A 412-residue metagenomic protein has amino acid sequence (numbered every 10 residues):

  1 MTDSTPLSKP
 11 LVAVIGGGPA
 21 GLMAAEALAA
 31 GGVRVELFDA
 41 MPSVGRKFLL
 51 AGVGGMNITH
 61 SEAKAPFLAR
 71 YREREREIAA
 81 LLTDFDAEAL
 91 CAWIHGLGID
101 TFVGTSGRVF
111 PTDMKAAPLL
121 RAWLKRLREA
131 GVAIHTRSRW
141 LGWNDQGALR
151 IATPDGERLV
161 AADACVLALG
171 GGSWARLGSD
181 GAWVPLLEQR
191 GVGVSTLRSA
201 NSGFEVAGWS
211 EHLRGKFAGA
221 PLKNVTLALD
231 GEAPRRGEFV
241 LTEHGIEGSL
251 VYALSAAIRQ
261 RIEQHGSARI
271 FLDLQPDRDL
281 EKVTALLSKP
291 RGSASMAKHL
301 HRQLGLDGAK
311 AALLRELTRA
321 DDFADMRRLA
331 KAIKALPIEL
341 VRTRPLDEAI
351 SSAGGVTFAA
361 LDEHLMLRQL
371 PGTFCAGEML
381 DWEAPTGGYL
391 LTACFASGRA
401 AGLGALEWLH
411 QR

Functional and structural regions predicted by a protein language model:
P10-L37, A401, A405-L406: N-terminal Rossmann-like FAD-binding beta1-loop-alpha1 element of flavoenzymes
A13-I15, F38, W140, L159-S173 (+4 more regions): Short hydrophobic core segments
A29-V53: Glycine-rich FAD pyrophosphate-binding loop
A30-G31, S43, K64-P66, T83 (+9 more regions): Residue-level recognition of phosphate/Mg2+-coordinating polar/acidic sites in nucleotide-handling active sites
I78-D86, S106-K125, W174-S179, V206-G208 (+1 more regions): Short beta-strand to alpha-helix junction loop
T136-A148: A conserved short coil-to-beta-strand element within the FAD-binding core of flavoproteins
A164-S210: Glycine-rich loop(s) and the adjacent beta-strand/alpha-helix scaffold that form part
S173-L186, R190, W382-H410: A conserved FAD-binding loop/helix module that cradles the flavin
